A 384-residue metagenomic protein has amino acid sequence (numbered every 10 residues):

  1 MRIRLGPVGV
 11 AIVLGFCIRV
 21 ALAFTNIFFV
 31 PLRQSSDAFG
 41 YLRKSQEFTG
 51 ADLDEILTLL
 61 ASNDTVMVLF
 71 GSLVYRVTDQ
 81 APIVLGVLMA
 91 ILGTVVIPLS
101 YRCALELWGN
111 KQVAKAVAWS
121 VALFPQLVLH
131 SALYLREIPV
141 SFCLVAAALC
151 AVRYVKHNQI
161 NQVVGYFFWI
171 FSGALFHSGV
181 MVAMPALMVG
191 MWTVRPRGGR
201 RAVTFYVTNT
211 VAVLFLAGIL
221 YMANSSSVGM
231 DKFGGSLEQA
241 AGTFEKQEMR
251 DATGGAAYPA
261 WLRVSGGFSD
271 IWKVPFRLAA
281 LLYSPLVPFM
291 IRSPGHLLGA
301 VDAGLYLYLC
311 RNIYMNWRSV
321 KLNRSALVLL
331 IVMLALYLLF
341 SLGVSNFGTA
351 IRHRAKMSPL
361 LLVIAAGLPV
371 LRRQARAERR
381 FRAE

Functional and structural regions predicted by a protein language model:
F28-K44, E55-L73, Q80, P275 (+1 more regions): Extracytoplasmic catalytic/substrate-binding loops of multi-pass membrane glycan-assembly enzymes
V87-L107, Y308-N312: Transmembrane-helix motifs of polytopic, lipid-linked glycan transferases
S100-L123: Transmembrane-helix signature of polytopic, membrane-embedded enzymes that assemble or transfer cell-envelope glycans
E106, R153, H157-Q162, R201-A202 (+2 more regions): Membrane-interface helix-loop-helix junctions at transmembrane boundaries of multi-pass membrane enzymes, predominantly
V128-L129, C150, Y154, Q162-M184 (+1 more regions): Membrane-interface alpha helices of multi-pass inner-membrane proteins
A132-P139: Short acidic/glycine- and proline-prone juxtamembrane loop motifs at membrane-interface regions of multi-pass membrane
Q159-V164, P196-A212: Membrane-interfacial entry segments at the cytosolic side of transmembrane helices
R277, L281-P288, R292-L322: Hydrophobic, aromatic-rich transmembrane alpha-helices and their immediate juxtamembrane boundary segments
